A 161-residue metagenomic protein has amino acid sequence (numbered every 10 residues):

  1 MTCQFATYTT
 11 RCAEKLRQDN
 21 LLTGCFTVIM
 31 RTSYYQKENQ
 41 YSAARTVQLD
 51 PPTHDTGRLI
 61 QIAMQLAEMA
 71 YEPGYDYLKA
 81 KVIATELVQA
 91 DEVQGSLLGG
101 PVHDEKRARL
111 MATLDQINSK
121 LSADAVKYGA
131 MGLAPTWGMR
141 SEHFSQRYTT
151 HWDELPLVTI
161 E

Functional and structural regions predicted by a protein language model:
M1-E161: Basic, low-complexity intrinsically disordered segments
